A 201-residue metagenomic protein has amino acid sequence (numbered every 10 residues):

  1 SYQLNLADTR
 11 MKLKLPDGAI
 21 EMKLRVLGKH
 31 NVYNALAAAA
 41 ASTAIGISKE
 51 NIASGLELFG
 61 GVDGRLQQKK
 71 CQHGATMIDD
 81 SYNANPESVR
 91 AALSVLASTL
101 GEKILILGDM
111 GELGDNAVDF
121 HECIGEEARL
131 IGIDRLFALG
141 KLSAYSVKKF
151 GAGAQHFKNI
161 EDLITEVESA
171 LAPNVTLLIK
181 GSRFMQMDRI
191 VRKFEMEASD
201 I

Functional and structural regions predicted by a protein language model:
Q3-R10: A short, compositionally biased
A7, D17, E21-H30, L36-I201: ATP-dependent carboxylate-amine ligase
K12-K14: A generic structural motif
